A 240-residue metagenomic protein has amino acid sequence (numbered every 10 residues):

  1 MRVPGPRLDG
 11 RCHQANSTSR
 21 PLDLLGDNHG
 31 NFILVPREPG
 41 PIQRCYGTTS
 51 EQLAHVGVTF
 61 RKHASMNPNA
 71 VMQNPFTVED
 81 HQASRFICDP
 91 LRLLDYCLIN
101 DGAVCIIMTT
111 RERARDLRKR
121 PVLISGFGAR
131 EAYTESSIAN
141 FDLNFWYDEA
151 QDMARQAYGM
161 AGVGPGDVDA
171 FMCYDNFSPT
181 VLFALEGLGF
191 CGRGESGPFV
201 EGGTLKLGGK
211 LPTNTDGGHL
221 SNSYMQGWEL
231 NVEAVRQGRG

Functional and structural regions predicted by a protein language model:
M1-H13, D167-G187: Conserved beta-ketoacyl condensing-enzyme motif
M1-R2, E51-T59, K119-F127, G164-Y174 (+2 more regions): Beta-strand segments within the central parallel beta-sheet cores of soluble alpha/beta enzyme folds
M1-Y46: Flexible glycine-/small-residue-enriched beta->alpha junction loops that bind anionic phosphate/pyrophosphate groups
R7-Q14, A70-R85, V122-A129, G197-L211: Acidic-glycine-rich active-site phosphate/pyrophosphate-binding loop
P21, A54-H55, F86-D152, Q156 (+3 more regions): Condensing-enzyme catalytic core mediating Claisen C-C bond formation in acyl metabolism
D27-V78: N-terminal leader/propeptide and maturation segments of large enzyme subunits in energy/redox metabolism and hydrolases
I42-G47, M153-D167: Phosphate/pyrophosphate-binding loops at sites that engage ATP/ADP/AMP, CoA/4′-phosphopantetheine, polyphosphate
S136-F141, D175-P198, G209: Short glycine/threonine-rich loop-to-helix capping motif typified by GTGT followed within a few residues by an Asp-Pro
